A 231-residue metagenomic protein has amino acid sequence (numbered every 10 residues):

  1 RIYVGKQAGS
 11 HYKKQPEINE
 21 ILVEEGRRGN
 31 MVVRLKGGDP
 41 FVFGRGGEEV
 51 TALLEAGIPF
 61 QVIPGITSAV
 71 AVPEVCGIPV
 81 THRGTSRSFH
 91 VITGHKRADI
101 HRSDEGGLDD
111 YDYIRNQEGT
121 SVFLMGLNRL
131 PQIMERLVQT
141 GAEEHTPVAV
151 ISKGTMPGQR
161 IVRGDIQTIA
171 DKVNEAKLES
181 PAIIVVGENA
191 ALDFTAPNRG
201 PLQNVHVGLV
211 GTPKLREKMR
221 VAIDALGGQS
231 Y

Functional and structural regions predicted by a protein language model:
R1-I2, E20, I78-R83, T140 (+1 more regions): Short, hinge-like loop/turn segments at secondary-structure boundaries
R1-I66, A71, A170, E175 (+2 more regions): Class I S-adenosyl-L-methionine
I2, V33, Q61, H90-I92 (+3 more regions): Hydrophobic/aromatic beta-strand patches that form the interior of the parallel beta-sheet core in alpha/beta enzyme
G5-H11, I66-S68, S86-S88, G94-R97 (+2 more regions): Short, acidic/turn-prone active-site loops that include or flank metal/cofactor- and phosphate-binding residues
P16-E17, R27-V33, T51, K96-L226: A contiguous loop/helix-start segment that scaffolds small-molecule binding in enzyme catalytic cores
G37-Q117: Class I SAM-dependent methyltransferase SAM-binding "motif I" and its flanking Rossmann-like core
